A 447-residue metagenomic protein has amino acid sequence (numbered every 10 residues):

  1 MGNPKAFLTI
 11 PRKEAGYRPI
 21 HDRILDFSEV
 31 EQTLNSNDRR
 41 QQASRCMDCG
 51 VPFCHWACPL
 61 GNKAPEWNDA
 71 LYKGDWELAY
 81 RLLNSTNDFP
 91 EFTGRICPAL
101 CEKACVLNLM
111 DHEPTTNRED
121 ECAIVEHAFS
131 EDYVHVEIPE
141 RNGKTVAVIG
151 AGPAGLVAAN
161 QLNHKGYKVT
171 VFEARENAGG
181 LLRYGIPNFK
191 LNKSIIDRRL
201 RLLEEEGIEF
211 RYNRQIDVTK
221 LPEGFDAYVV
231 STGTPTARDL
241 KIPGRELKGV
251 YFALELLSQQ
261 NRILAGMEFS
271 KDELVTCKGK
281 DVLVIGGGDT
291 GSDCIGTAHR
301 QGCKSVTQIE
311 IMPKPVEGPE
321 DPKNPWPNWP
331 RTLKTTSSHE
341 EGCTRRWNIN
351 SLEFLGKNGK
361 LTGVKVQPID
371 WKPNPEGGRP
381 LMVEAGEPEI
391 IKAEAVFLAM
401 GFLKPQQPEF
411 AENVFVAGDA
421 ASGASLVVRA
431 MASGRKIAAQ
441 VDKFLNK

Functional and structural regions predicted by a protein language model:
M1-N37, Q42, E121-K447: Residues forming the flavin
I24-Q42, K63-R95, D111-I138: Ferredoxin-type iron-sulfur electron-transfer modules in oxidoreductases and energy-metabolism complexes
R45-V51, D88, A421-V427: Glycine-rich phosphate/pyrophosphate-binding beta-alpha loops
D48-K73, T93-I124, T170, A174-N177 (+2 more regions): Iron-sulfur cluster-binding cysteine motifs and their immediate structural context in ferredoxin-like electron-transfer
